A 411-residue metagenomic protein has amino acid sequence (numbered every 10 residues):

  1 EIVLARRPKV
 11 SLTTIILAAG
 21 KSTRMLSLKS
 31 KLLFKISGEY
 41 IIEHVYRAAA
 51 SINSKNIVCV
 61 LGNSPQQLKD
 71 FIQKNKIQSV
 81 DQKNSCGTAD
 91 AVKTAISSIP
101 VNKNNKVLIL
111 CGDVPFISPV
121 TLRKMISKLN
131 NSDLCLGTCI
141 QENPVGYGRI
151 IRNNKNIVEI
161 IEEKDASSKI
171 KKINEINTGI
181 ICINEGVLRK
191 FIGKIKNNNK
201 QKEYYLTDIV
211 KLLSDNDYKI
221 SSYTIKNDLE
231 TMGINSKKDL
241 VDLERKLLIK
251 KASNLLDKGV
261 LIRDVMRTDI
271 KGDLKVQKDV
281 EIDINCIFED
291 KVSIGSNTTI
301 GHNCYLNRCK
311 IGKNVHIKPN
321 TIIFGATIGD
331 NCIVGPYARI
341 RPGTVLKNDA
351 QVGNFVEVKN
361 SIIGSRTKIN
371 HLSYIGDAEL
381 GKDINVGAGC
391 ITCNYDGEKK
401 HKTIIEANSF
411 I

Functional and structural regions predicted by a protein language model:
I2-P8, T13, E39-K124: Conserved N-terminal catalytic core of the sugar/cofactor nucleotidyltransferase
L12-I36, I52: Glycine-rich N-terminal loop/short-helix segment of MobA-like nucleotidyltransferase
A18, L61, C111, T138-C139: Short beta-strand/turn micro-motifs composed of small residues that flank or help shape donor/cofactor-binding pockets
K21, D113-V114, C286: Active-site metal-binding loops of divalent metal-dependent hydrolases
R24, I160, F191, L243 (+1 more regions): Residues that scaffold the ATP/ADP-binding catalytic core of kinase and kinase-like folds
Q66, I117-K200, T207-I209, S214 (+1 more regions): Conserved core of the sugar-phosphate nucleotidyltransferase
N153, N174-Q277: Conserved alpha/beta core of the MobA/IspD/sugar-nucleotide pyrophosphorylase nucleotidyltransferase superfamily
L261-I411: Structural signal for interior beta-strand "rungs" in well-ordered beta-sheet cores of soluble enzyme domains
